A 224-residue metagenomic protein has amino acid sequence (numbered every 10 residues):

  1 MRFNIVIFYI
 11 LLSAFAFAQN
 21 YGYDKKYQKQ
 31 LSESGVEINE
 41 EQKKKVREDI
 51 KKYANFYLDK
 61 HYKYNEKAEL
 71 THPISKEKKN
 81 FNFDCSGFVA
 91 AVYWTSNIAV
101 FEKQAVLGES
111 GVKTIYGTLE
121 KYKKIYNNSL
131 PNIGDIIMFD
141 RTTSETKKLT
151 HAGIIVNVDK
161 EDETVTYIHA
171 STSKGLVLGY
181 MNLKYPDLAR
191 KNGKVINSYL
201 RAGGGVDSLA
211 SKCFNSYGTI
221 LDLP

Functional and structural regions predicted by a protein language model:
N4-A14: Sec-dependent N-terminal signal peptides
I7, E77-K78, Y122-K123: Generic anion/oxyanion-binding catalytic loop in active/binding sites
Q19-Q104, K212-P224: N-terminal capping segments
N20-E37, T146-P224: Aromatic- and glycine-rich peptidoglycan recognition patches
K43-V46, S75-F83, P131, L149-T150 (+3 more regions): Glycine-rich, flexible loop segments associated with nucleotide phosphate handling
E48, A99-G179: ...with weaker cross-activation on analogous glycine-rich loops/strands in unrelated enzymes
D59, K63-T71, N97-A99, F139-T142 (+2 more regions): Short regulatory "switch" loops immediately downstream of catalytic or recognition motifs within protein catalytic
